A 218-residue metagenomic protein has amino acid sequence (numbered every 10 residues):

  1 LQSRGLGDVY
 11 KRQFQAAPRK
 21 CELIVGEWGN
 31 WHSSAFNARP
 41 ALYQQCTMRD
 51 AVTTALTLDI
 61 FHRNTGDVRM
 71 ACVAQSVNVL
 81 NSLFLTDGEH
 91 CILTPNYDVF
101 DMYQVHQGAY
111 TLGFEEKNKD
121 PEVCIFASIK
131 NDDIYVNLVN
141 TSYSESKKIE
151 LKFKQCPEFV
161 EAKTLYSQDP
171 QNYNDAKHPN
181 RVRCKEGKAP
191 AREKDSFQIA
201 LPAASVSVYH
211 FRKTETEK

Functional and structural regions predicted by a protein language model:
L1-Y10: Single conserved hydrophobic/aromatic residue that forms the stacking wall/gate of nucleotide- or nucleobase-binding
Q13-P18, C156: Short helix-capping segments at alpha-helix termini
C21-Q107, T111-N131: Aromatic/acidic polysaccharide-binding cleft in carbohydrate-active enzymes
E27, C72-Q75, G88, E115-E116 (+4 more regions): Active-site proximal loops enriched in glycine and acidic residues that flank catalytic Cys/His/Asp and coordinate
N30-A35, V77-L83, Y143-S146, D169-Y173 (+1 more regions): Flexible loop/turn segments at secondary-structure boundaries
E122-C156, A162-L165, A204-H210: Carbohydrate-binding surface patches
P157-F197: Acidic, Ser/Thr/Pro-rich beta/coil linker or hinge segments at domain junctions
R183-K218: In a subset of proteins, long, contiguous C-terminal domains/tails are tracked
